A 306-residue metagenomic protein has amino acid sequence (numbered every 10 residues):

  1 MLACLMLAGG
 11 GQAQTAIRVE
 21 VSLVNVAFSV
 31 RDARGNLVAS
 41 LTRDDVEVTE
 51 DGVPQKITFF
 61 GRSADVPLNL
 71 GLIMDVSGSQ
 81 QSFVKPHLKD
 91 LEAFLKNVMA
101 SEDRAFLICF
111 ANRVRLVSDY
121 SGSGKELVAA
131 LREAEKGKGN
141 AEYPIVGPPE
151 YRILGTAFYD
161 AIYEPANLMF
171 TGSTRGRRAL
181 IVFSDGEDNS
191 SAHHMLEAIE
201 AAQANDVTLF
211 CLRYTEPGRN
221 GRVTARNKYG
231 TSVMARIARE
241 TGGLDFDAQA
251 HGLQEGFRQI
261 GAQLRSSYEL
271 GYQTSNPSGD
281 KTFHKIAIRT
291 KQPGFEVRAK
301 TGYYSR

Functional and structural regions predicted by a protein language model:
M1-G9: Bacterial N-terminal signal peptides
G11-R306: Scaffold/interface architecture of coatomer-like assemblies
